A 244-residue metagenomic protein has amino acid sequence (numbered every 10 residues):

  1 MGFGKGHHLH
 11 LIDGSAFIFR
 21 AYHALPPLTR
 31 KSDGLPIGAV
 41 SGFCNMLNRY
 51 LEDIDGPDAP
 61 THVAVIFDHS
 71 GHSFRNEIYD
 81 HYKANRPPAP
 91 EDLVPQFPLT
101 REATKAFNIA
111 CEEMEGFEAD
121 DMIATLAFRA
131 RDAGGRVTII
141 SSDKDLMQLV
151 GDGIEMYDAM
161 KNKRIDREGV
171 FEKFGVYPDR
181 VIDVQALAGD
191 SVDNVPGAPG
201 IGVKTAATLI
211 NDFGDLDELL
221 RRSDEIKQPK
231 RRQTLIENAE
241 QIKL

Functional and structural regions predicted by a protein language model:
G2-G6, Y50, I54-A64, I109 (+3 more regions): Non-catalytic nucleic-acid-binding/docking modules located in mid-to-C-terminal regions of nucleic-acid enzymes
G2-I140, K144-D166, Q241-K243: Noncatalytic, basic helical substrate-engagement surface that gates or grips nucleic-acid strands
